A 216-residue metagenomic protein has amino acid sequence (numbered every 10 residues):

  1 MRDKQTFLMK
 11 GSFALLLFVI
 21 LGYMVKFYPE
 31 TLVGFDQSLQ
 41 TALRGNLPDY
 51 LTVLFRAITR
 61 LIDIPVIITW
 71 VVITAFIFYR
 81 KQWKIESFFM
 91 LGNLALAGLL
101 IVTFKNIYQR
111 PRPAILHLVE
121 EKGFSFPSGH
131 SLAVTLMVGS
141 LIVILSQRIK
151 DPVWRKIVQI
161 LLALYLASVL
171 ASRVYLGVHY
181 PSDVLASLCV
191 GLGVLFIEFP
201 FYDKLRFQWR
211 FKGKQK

Functional and structural regions predicted by a protein language model:
M1-V66, I107-Y108, R112-L118: N-terminal transmembrane-helix/juxtamembrane module of multi-pass inner/ER membrane proteins
D3, H117-K216: Membrane-embedded catalytic cores of phosphoryl/pyrophosphoryl-handling enzymes
M9-A14, I85-N93, W154-L161, A186: Alpha-helical transmembrane segments of integral membrane proteins
F18-G22, L96-V102, L164-R173: Aromatic-anchored segments of alpha-helical transmembrane domains
F27, P48-I58, N93-A97, H117-G123 (+1 more regions): Short juxtamembrane and helix-loop transition motifs at transmembrane-helix boundaries in membrane proteins
I62-Y79, T135-L141, L145: Hydrophobic alpha-helical transmembrane segments
V71-L99: Interfacial segments of alpha-helical transmembrane regions
F88-L118, Y175-G177, P181: Hydrophobic alpha-helical transmembrane segments of integral membrane proteins
